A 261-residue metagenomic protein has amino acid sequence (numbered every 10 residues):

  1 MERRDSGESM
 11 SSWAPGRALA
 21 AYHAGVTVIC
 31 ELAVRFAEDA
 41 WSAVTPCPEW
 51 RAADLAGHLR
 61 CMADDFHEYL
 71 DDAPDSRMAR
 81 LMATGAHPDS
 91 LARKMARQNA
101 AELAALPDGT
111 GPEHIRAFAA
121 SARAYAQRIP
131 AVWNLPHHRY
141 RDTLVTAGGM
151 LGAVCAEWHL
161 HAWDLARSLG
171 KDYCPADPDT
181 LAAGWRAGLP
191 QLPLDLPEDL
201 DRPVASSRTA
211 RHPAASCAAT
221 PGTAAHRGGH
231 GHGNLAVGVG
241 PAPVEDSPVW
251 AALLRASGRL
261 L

Functional and structural regions predicted by a protein language model:
E2-A21, G25-V28, R35-P48, E68-A86 (+3 more regions): Structured surface interface patches that mediate subunit assembly and partner/cofactor docking
A53-Q98: Conserved alpha-helical segments that form or flank metal/cofactor-binding pockets of metalloenzymes
A101, A105-G109: Long amphipathic alpha-helical segments that form oligomerization/scaffold cores
